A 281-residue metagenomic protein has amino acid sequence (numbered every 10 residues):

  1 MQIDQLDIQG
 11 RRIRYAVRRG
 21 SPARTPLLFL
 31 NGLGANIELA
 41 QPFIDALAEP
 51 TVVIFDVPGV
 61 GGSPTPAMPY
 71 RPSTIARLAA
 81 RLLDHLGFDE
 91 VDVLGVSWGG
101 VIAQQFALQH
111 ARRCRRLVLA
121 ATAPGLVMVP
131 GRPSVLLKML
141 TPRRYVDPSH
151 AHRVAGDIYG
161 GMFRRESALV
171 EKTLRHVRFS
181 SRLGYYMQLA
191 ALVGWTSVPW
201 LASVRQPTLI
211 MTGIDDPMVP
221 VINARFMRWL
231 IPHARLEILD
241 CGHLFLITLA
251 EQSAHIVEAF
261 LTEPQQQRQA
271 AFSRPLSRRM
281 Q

Functional and structural regions predicted by a protein language model:
R11-G62: Conserved HGGG/HGGXW glycine-rich cap/lid loop of the alpha/beta-hydrolase fold
I54-L94: Active-site loop/oxyanion-hole signature of alpha/beta-hydrolase fold enzymes
G95, G99, A103: Gly/Ala-rich beta-loop-alpha elbow adjacent to hydrolase catalytic centers
Q104, L108, C114-R144: Flexible "cap/lid" loop of the alpha/beta hydrolase fold
M128, P148-W200: Conserved alpha/beta-hydrolase catalytic His-Asp/Glu region
V204, I210-T212, D216: Short beta-strand/loop motif that positions the catalytic acidic residue of the alpha/beta-hydrolase fold
P217-N223: Conserved alpha/beta-hydrolase "acid-adjacent" motif
C241-A254: Catalytic histidine-centered segment of alpha/beta-hydrolase-like enzymes
